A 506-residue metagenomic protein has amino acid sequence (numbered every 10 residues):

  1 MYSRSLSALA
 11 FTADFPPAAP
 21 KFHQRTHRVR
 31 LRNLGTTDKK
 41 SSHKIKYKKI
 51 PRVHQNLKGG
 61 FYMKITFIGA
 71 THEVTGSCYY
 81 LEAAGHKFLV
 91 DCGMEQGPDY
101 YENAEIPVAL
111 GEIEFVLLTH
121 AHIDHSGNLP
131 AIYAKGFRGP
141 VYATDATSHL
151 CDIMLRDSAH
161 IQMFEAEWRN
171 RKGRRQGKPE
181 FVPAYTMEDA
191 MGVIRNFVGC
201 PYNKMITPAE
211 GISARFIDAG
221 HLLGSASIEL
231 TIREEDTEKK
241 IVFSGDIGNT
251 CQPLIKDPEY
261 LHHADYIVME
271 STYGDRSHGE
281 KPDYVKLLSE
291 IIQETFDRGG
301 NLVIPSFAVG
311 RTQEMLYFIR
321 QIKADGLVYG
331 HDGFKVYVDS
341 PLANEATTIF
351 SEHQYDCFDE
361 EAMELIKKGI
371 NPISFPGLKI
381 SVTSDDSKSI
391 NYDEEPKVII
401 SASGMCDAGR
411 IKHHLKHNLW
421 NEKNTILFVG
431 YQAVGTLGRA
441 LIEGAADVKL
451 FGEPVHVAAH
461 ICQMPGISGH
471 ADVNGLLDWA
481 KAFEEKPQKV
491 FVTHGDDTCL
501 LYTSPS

Functional and structural regions predicted by a protein language model:
K44-Y62: Short, Lys/Arg-enriched N-terminal segments with co-localized hydrophobic residues within the first ~10-30 amino acids
M63-A109, E114, C151, S227-S244 (+1 more regions): Conserved beta-strand hairpin/beta-sheet module of binuclear metal-dependent hydrolase folds, prominently
K64, A83, C200-E259: Catalytic core of the metallo-beta-lactamase
D99-L150, R156, H263, I267: Active-site metal-binding motif and surrounding structural segment of the metallo-beta-lactamase
I113-H122, L129, Y142-T144, D218 (+7 more regions): Active-site neighborhood of phospho(di)ester-bond hydrolases with catalytic His/Asp-centered motifs
S158-L222, Q354-E394: Metallo-beta-lactamase
I291-G300, S306-V429: Hard-cation-handling environments
Y502-S506: Conserved small/polar residues in nucleotide/adenosyl-binding loops
